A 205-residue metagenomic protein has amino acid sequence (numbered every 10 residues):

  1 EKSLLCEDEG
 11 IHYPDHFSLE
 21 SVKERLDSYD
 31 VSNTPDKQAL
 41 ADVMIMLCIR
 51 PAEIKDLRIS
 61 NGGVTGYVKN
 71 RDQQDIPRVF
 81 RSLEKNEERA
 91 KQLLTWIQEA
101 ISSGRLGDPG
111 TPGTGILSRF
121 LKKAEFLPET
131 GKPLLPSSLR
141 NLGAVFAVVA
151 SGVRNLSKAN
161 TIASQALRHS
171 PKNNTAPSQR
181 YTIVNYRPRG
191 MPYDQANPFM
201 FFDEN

Functional and structural regions predicted by a protein language model:
K2-N205: Extended accessory and catalytic-adjacent subdomains in large enzymes
